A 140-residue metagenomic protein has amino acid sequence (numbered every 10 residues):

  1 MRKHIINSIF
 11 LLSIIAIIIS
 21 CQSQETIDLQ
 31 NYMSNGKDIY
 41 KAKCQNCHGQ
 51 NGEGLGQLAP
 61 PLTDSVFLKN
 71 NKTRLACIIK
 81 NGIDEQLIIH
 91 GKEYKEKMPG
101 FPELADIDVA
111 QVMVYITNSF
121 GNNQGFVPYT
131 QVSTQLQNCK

Functional and structural regions predicted by a protein language model:
M1-C21: Sec-dependent bacterial lipoprotein signal peptides
C21-I39, L58: Electrostatic cytochrome c docking/interface patches
Q24, Q50-N51: Cys/His-rich metal-chelating microdomains
G36-Q50, M98, V112-I116: The canonical Cys-X-X-Cys-His
Q57-T63, D84-Q137: Axial heme c-ligation environment in periplasmic c-type cytochrome domains
V66-N71: Conserved helix-turn-beta segment immediately C-terminal to the redox Cys motif in thioredoxin-like folds
